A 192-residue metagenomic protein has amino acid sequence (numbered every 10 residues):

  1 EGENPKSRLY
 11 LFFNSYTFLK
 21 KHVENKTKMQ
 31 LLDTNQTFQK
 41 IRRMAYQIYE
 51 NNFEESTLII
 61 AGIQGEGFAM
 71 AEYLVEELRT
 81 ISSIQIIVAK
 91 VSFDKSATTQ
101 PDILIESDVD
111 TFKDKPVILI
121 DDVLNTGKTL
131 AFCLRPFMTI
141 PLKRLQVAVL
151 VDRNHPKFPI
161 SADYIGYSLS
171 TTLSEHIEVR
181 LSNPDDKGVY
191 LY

Functional and structural regions predicted by a protein language model:
E1-E3, V23-E24: Acidic, Ala/Val/Gly-enriched low-complexity intrinsically disordered segments
R8-Y192: PRPP-associated nucleotide enzymes
